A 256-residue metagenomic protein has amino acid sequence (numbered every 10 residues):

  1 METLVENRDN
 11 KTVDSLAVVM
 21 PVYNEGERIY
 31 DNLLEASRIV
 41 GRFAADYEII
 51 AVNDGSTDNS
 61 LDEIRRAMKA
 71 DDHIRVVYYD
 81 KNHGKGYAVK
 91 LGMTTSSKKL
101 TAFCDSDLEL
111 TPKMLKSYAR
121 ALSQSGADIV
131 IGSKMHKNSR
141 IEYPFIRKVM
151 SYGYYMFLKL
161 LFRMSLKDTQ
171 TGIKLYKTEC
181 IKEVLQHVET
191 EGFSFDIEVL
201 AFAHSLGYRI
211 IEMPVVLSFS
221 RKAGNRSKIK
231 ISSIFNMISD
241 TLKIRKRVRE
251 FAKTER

Functional and structural regions predicted by a protein language model:
M1-S15, R163, H187-R256: Hydrophobic helical membrane-anchoring modules
D14-L16, S37-I50, D72-R75: Short loop->beta transition adjacent to catalytic acidic/histidine clusters or analogous donor-positioning motifs
E25-R28, S56, K85, T111: Donor nucleotide-sugar binding loop of glycosyltransferases
E25-V40: Short, well-formed alpha-helical segments that are part of the catalytic scaffolds of diverse glycosyltransferases
Y47-I50, L61-T95: Conserved donor nucleotide-binding strand/loop of the catalytic core
N53-D62, L108: A conserved acidic beta->alpha catalytic loop
Y79-T95, L100, P112-F193, F219-S239 (+1 more regions): Acceptor/aglycone-binding surface of glycosyltransferases and processive sugar-polymer synthases
